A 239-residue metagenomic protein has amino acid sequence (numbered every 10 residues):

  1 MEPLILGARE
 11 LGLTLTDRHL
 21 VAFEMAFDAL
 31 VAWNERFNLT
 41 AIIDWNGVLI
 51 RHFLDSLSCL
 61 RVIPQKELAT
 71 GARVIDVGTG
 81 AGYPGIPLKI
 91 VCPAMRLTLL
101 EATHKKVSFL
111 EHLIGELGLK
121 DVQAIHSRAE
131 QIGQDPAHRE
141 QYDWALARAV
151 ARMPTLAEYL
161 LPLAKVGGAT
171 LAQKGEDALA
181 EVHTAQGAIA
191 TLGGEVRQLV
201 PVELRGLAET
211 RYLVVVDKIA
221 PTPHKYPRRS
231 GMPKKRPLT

Functional and structural regions predicted by a protein language model:
M1-G71, I75, K105-V122, R229: Class I SAM-dependent transferase core
D28, I86, R211-Y212: Change "...and in nucleic-acid phosphodiester-cleaving endonucleases..." to "...and in nucleic-acid processing enzymes
V74-I75, L88, L97: Hydrophobic packing within well-folded, soluble alpha/beta domains
D76-G80: Conserved S-adenosyl-L-methionine
A81-A94: Conserved SAM-binding loop of SAM-dependent methyltransferases across substrates and taxa, primarily the Class I
A94-T98, A102-T239: S-adenosylmethionine
